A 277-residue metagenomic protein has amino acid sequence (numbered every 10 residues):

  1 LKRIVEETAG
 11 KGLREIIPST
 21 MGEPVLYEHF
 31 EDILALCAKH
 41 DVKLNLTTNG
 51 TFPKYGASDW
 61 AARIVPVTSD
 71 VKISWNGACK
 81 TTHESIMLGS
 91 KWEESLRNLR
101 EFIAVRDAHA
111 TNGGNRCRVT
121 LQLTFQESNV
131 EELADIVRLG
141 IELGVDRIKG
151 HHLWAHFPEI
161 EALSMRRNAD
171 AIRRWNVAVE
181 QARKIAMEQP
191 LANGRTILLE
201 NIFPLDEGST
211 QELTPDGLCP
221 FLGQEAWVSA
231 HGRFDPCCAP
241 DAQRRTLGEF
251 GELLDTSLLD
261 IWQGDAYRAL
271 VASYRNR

Functional and structural regions predicted by a protein language model:
R3-E6, G10, I17, E31-A35 (+2 more regions): Radical SAM enzyme [4Fe-4S]-AdoMet core and its adjacent flexible, acidic and glycine-rich loops/tails across
E15, V25, L46: Catalytic phosphate/metal-binding cores of nucleic-acid and nucleotide-processing enzymes, i.e., regions that mediate
I17, G56, T120-L121, A269-V271: Short, hydrophobic secondary-structure boundary micro-motifs
I17-G22, N49: Glycine-rich beta-strand-to-loop/alpha-helix junction loops that act as flexible
T20-E23, F125-Q126, I261: A generic secondary-structure micro-motif detector that highlights 1-2 residue hydrophobic/ambivalent hotspots embedded
G22-V25, M87: Glycosyltransferase donor-binding loop in the core domain
P24-E28, T51-G56, E127-E131: Acidic-and-aromatic substrate-binding clefts and catalytic sites of carbohydrate-active enzymes
L259-R277: Cysteine/selenocysteine-centered motifs that mediate thiol-based redox chemistry or coordinate metal-sulfur cofactors
